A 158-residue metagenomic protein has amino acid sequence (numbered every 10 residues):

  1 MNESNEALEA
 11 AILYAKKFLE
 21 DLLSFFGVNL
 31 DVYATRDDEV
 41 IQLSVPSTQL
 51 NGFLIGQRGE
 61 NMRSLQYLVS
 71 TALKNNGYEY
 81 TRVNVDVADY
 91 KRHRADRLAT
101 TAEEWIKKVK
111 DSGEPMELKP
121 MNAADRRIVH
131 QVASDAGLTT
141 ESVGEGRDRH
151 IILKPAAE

Functional and structural regions predicted by a protein language model:
M1-E158: RNA-contacting regions in translation and RNA-metabolism proteins, encompassing KH/S1 modules where present
